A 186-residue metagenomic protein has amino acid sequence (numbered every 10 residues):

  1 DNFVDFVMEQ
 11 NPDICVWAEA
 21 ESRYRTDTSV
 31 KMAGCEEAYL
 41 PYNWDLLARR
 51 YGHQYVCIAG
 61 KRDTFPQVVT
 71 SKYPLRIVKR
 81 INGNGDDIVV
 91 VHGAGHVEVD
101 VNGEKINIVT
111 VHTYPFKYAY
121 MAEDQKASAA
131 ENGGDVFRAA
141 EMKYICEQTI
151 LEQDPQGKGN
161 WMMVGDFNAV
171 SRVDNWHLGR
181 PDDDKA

Functional and structural regions predicted by a protein language model:
D1: Mobile, glycine- and charge-enriched loop segments and immediately flanking short secondary-structure elements within
D5, K31-L46, Q125-A127, L178-D183: Glycine-rich, phosphate-binding/catalytic loops in enzymes
D5-E9, D45, V68, K143 (+1 more regions): Solvent-exposed, polar/charged alpha-helical surfaces in well-ordered, non-transmembrane soluble domains, broadly
E9-N11, R23: Active-site charged/polar residues at nucleotide-handling catalytic sites that mediate phosphoryl, nucleotidyl
P12, L75, K158-N160: Local beta-strand N-terminus motif with an aromatic residue
D13, E19, D166-N168: Acidic active-site catalytic centers that drive phospho-/nucleotidyl reactions and related ester hydrolyses
V16-F116: Structured beta-strand-rich core segments of catalytic domains in phosphoester-bond hydrolases
A122-A186: Metal-dependent phosphoesterases centered on the DNase I-like endonuclease/exonuclease/phosphatase
